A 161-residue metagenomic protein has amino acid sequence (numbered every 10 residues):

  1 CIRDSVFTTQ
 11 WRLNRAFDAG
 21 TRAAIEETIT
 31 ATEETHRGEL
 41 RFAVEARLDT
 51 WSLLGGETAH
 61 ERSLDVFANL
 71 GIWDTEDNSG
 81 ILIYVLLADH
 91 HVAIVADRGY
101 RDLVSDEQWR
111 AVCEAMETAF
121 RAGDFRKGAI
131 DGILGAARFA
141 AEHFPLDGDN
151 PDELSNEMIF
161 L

Functional and structural regions predicted by a protein language model:
C1-I2: Conserved small/polar residues in nucleotide/adenosyl-binding loops
T9-Q10: Bacterial N-terminal Sec-type targeting sequences
F17: Active-site-facing substrate-recognition patch
G20-L161: Folded, non-transmembrane soluble domains that reside on the lumenal/extracytoplasmic side of membranes
